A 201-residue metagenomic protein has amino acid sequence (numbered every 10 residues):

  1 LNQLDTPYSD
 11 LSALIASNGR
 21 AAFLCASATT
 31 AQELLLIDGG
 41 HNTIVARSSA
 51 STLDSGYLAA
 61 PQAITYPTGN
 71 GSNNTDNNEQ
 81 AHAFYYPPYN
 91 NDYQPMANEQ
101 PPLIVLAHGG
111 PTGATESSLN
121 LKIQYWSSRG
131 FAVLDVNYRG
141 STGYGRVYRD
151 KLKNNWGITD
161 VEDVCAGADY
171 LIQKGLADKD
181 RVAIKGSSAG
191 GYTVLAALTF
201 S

Functional and structural regions predicted by a protein language model:
Q3-Y8: Surface loop/turn motifs at the tips and blade-to-blade linkers of beta-strand repeat domains
D10-S201: Serine-hydrolase catalytic core recognition
